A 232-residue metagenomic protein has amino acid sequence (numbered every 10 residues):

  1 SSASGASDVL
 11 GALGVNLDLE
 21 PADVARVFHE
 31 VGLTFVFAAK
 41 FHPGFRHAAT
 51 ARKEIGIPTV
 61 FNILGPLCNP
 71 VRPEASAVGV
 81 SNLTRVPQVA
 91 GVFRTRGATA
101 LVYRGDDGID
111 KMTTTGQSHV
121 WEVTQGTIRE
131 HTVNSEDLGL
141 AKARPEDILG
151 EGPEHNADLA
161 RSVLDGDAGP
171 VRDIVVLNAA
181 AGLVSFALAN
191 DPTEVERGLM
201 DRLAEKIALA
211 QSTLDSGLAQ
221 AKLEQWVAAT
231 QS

Functional and structural regions predicted by a protein language model:
G11-D18, D23-S232: Glycine-rich anion-binding loops and their surrounding alpha/beta cores
